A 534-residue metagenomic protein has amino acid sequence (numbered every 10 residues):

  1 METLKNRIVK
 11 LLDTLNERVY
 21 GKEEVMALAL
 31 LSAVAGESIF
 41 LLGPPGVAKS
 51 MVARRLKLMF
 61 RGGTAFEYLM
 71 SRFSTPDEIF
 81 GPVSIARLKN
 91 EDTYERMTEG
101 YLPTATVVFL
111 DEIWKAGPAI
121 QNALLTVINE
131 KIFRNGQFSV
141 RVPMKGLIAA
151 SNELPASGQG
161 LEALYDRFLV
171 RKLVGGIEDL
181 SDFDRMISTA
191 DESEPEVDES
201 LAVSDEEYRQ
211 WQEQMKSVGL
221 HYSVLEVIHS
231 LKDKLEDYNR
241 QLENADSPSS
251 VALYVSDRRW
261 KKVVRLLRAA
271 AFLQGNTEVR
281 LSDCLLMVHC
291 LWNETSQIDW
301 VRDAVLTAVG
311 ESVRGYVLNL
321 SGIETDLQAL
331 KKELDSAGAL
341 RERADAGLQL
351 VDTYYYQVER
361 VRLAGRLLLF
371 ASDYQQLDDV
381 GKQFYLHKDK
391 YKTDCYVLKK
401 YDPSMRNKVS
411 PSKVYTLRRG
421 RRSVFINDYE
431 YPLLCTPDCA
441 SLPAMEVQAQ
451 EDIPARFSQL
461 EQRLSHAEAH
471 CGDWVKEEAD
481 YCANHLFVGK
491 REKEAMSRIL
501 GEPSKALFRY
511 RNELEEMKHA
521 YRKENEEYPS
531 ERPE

Functional and structural regions predicted by a protein language model:
M1-K5, R18-V19, K172-D246, N276-T277: Conserved C-terminal "switch" segment of AAA+ ATPases
E2-P44: Pre-Walker A (pre-P-loop) alpha-helix and adjacent loop at the N terminus of AAA/AAA+ ATPase modules, a conserved
L28-S32, I85-V108: Conserved alpha-helical scaffold flanking the Walker A/P-loop in AAA+ ATPase domains
L30-R72: Walker A/P-loop
S71-D92: Conserved NTP-binding/hydrolysis module of P-loop NTPases
A86-E91, V107-I120, T126-V203, Q212: Canonical AAA+ ATPase core
S217-G219, K234-S312: C-terminal helical "lid" subdomain and adjoining coupling/linker elements of P-loop NTPases
Q297-E534: Terminal-proximal interaction/regulatory segments of ATP-powered molecular machines
